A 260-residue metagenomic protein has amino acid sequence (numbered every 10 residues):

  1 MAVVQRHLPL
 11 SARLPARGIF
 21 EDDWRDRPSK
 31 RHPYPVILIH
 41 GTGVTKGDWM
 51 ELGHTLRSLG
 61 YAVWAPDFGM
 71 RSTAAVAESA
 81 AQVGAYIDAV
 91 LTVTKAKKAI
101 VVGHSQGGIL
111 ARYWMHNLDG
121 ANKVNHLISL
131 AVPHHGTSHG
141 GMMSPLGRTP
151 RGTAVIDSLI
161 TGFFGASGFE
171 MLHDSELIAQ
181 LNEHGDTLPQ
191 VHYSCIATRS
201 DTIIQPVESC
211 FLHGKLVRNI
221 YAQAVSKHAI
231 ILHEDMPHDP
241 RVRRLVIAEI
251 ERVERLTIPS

Functional and structural regions predicted by a protein language model:
M1-I39, G43-L59, W64, T92 (+2 more regions): Flexible, membrane-associating and regulatory peripheral segments of lipid-active enzymes
A16-I19, W24-P33, F169-T187: Alpha-helix-centered segments that form part of catalytic cores
P33-Y34, A96-K98, V191-H192: Short coil/turn segments at beta-strand junctions that form active-site/ligand-binding loops
I37, W64, I128, S194-I196 (+1 more regions): Hydrophobic/aromatic beta-strand patches that form the interior of the parallel beta-sheet core in alpha/beta enzyme
L38-H40, V63-P66, V76-N182: Serine-dependent carboxylesterase/thioesterase catalytic core of lipase-like alpha/beta-hydrolase/SGNH enzymes
G43-G47, R71-A77: Acidic-and-aromatic substrate-binding clefts and catalytic sites of carbohydrate-active enzymes
V63-M70, Q223-A224: A short beta-strand-loop structural module common to alpha/beta enzyme folds
L188-S260: C-terminal catalytic-base region of ester-bond hydrolases, centering on the histidine of the charge-relay
